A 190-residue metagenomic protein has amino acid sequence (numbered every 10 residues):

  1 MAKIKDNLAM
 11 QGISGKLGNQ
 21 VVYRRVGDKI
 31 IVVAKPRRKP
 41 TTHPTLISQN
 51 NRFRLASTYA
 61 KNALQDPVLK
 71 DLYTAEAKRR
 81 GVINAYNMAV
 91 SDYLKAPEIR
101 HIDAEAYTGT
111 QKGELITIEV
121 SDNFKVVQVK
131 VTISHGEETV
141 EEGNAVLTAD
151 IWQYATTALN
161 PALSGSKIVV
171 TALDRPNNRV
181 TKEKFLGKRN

Functional and structural regions predicted by a protein language model:
M1-A104: Long, polar/Ser/Thr-enriched low-complexity segments that form simple helices or flexible linkers at protein ends
E76-N190: Charged linear interaction tracts used for macromolecular binding and regulation
